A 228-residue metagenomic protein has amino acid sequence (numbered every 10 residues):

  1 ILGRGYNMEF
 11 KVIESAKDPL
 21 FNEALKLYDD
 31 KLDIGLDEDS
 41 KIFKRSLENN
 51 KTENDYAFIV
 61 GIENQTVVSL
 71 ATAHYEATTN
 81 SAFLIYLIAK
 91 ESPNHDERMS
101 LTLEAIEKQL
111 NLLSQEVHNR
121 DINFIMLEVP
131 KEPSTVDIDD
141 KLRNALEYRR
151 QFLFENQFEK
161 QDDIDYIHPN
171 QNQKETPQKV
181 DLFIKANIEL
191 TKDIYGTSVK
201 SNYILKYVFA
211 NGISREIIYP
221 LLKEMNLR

Functional and structural regions predicted by a protein language model:
I1-D33: Long, low-complexity, intrinsically disordered N-terminal extensions of eukaryotic proteins, enriched
G3-E9, I13-A16, Q115-R228: Terminal substrate-recognition subdomain of acyl/acetyltransferases
F21, L25-E91: A conserved beta-strand-loop-helix scaffold within acyl/acetyltransferase catalytic domains
E23-L27, L101, A105, Y148: Alpha-helical elements of Rossmann-like donor-binding domains used by nucleotide-donor carbohydrate transfer enzymes
N50-K51, Q109-R120: Alpha-helix termini
I85-L87, M99-L103, D140-R143: "Short basic amphipathic alpha-helical interaction patches in structured regions
A89-N94, T135-I138: Surface-exposed cleft-lining segments at the edges of enzyme active sites
N94-S114: Conserved acetyl-CoA-binding loop-helix of GNAT-fold acetyltransferases
